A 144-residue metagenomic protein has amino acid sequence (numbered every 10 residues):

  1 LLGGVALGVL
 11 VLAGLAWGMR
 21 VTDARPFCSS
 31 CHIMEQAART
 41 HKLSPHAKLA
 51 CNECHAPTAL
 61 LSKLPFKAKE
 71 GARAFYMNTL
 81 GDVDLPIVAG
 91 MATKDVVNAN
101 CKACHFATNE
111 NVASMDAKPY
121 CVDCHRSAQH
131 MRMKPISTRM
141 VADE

Functional and structural regions predicted by a protein language model:
L1-E144: Short sequence/structural segments immediately N-terminal
